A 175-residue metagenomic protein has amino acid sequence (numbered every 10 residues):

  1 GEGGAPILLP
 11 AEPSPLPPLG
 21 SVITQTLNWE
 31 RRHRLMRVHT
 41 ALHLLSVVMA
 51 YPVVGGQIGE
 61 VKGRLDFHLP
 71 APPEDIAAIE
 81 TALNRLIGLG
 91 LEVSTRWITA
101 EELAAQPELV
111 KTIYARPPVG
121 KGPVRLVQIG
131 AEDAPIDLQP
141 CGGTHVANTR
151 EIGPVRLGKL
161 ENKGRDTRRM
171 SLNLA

Functional and structural regions predicted by a protein language model:
G1-A175: Active-/binding-site microenvironments in catalytic and ligand-binding cores
